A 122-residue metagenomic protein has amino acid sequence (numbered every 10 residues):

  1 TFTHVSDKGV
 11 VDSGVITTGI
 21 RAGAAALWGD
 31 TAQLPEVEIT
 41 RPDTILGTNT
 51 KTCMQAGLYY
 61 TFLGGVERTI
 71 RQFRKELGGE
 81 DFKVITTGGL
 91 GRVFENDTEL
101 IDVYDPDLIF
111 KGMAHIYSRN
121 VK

Functional and structural regions predicted by a protein language model:
T1-V11, L27, M113: Gly/Thr-rich phosphate-binding beta-strand-loop-beta motif of the actin/hexokinase/Hsp70
S6-V11, T98-P106: A glycine- and small-aliphatic-rich helix-loop capping segment at beta-alpha/alpha-beta transitions that lines
S13-A56, I116-N120: Glycine-rich phosphate-binding loop plus the immediately following alpha-helix
A25-W28, E67, R71, F110-A114: Predominant activation on well-ordered alpha-helical scaffold segments within soluble catalytic domains
A32, Y59, R92, D102-K122: Glycine-rich phosphate-binding/hydrolytic loop that grips phosphoryl groups
P42-F82, I101-V103: Adenine-nucleotide phosphate-binding core of ATP-dependent small-molecule kinases
F82-G91: Glycine-rich beta-strand-to-loop/alpha-helix junction loops that act as flexible
V93-D97: Short active-site-adjacent structural elements
